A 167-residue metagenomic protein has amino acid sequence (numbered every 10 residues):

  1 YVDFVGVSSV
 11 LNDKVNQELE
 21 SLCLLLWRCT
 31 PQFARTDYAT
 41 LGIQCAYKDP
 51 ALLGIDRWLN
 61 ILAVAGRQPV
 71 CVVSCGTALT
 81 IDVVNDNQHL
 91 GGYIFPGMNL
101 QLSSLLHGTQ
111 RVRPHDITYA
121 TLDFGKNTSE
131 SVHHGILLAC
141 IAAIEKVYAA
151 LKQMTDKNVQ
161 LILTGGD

Functional and structural regions predicted by a protein language model:
Y1-C71, N87-D167: Nucleotide/phosphate-binding catalytic cleft detector across ATP-hydrolyzing and phosphate-transferring enzymes
V72, L79-V84: Short beta-strand scaffold segments in enzyme catalytic cores
G76-A78, N99: Conserved mixed alpha/beta catalytic, RNA-binding, or beta-rich assembly cores of soluble enzyme, regulatory
